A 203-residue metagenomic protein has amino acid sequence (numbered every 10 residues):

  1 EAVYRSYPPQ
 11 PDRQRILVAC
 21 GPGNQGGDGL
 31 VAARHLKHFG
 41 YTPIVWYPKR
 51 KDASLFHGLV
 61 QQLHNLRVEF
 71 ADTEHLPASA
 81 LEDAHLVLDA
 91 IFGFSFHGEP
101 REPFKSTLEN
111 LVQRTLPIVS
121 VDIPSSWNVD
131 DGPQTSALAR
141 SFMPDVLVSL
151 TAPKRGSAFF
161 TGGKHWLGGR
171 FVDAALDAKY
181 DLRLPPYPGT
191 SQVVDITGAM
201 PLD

Functional and structural regions predicted by a protein language model:
E1-G93, H97-V121: Nucleotide and nucleotide-moiety/phosphate-recognizing core
A84-D203: YjeF_N-associated NAD(P)HX repair module
